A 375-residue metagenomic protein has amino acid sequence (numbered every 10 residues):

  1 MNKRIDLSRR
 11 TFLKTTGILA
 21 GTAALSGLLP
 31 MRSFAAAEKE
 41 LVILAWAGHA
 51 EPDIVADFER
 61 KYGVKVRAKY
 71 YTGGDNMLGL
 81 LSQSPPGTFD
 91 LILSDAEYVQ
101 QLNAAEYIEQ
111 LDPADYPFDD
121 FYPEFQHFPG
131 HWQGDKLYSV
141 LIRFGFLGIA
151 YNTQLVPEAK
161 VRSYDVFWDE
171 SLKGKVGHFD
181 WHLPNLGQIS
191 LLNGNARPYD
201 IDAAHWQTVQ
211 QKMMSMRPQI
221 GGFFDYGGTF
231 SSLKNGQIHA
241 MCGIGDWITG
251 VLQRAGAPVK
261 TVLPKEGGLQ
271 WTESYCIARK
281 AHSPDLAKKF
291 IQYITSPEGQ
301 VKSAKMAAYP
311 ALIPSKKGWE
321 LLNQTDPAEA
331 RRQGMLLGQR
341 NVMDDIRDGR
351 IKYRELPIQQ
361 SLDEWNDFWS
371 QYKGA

Functional and structural regions predicted by a protein language model:
M1-T11, A20-S26, M31-F34: N-terminal secretory signal peptides
A35, A278-I346: Mature extracytoplasmic/periplasmic domains
A36-Q101: Early extracytoplasmic/lumenal segment of secretory-pathway proteins
L93-G221, D225-K234: Extracytoplasmic ligand-binding site segments that recognize negatively charged/polar headgroups
Y98-Q101, C242-P258: A ligand-binding cleft/hinge motif common to bilobed small-molecule-binding domains
A150-L155, L191-G194, W271-S283, K302-K305: A bilobed periplasmic-binding-protein/Venus flytrap-type ligand-binding module shared by bacterial periplasmic
W206-S215, A255-R279: Periplasmic-binding protein-like
N341-A375: Conserved C-terminal helix/tail region of periplasmic/extracytoplasmic solute-binding proteins
